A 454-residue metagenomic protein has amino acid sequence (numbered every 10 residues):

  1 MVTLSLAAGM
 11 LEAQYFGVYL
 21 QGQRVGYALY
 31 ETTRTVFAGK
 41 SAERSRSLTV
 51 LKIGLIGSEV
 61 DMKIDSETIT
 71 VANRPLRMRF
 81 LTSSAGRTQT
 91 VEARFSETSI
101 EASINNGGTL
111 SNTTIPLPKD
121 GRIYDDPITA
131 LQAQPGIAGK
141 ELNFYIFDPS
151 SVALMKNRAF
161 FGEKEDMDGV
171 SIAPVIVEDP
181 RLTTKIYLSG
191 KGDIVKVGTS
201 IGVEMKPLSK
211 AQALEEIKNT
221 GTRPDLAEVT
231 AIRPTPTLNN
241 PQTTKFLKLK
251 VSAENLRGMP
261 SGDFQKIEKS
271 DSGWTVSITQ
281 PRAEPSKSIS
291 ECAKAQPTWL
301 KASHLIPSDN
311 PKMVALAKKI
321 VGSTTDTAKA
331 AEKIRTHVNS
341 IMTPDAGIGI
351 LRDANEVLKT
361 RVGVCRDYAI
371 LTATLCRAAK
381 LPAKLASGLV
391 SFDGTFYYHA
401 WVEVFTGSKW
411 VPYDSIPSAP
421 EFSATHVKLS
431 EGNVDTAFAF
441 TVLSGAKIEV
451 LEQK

Functional and structural regions predicted by a protein language model:
M1-S5: Bacterial N-terminal signal peptides
G9-S111, T129-P285, A437, S444 (+1 more regions): Acidic, serine/threonine-rich low-complexity disordered tracts
A85-G86, R181-L182, I341-P344, C365 (+3 more regions): Solvent-exposed loop/turn segments at secondary-structure junctions within structured extracellular/periplasmic domains
N106-R122: Acidic/charged, solvent-exposed loop-and-adjacent secondary-structure segments enriched in E/D, K/R, S/T, and G/P
I123-Y124, S288-G363, L371, N433-F438 (+1 more regions): Secondary-structure boundary elements
M205-K218, C292-A293, T336, A378-L381 (+2 more regions): Active-site rim recognition segments
P344-G347, L351-R352, L385-T395: Catalytic cysteine-centered active-site loop
G347, G363-K380, L385: Catalytic cores of peptidoglycan-degrading enzymes
